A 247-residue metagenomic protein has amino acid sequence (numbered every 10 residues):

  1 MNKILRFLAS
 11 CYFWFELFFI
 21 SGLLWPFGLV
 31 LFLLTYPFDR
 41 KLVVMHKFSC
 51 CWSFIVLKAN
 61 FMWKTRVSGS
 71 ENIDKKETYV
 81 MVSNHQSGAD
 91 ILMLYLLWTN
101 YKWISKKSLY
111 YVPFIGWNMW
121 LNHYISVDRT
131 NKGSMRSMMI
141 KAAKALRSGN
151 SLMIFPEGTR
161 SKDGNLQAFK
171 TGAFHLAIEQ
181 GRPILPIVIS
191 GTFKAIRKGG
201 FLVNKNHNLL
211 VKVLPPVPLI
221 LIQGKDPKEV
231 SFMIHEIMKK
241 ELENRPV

Functional and structural regions predicted by a protein language model:
M1-L34, V44-K47, E71-I73, K228-V247: Membrane-interfacial terminal anchoring regions of lipid-handling membrane enzymes
I4, L8, R136-V247: Non-catalytic C-terminal accessory region of glycerolipid acyltransferases and related lyso-lipid remodeling enzymes
G28-K47, C51, K58-N60, K75-K132: Catalytic core of membrane glycerolipid acyltransferases/transacylases, capturing the structured, soluble-facing
N60-S68, M135-R136, F193-I196: Short gly/ser/thr-rich secondary-structure transition/capping motifs
V67, M81, W103, V211-V213: Generic preference for hydrophobic
S68, I104-K106, D128-R129, P156 (+1 more regions): Thr-Gly-centered strand-to-loop micro-motif
S70-K75, N204: A short beta-turn/loop motif at secondary-structure boundaries
